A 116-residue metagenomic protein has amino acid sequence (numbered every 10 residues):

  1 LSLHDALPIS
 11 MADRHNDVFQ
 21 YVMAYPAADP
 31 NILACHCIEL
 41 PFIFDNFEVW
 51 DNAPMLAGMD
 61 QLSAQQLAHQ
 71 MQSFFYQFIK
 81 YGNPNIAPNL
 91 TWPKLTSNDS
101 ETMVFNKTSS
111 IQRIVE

Functional and structural regions predicted by a protein language model:
L1-D5: Single conserved hydrophobic/aromatic residue that forms the stacking wall/gate of nucleotide- or nucleobase-binding
A6-E116: C-terminal helix-and-tail extensions that cap enzymatic domains
